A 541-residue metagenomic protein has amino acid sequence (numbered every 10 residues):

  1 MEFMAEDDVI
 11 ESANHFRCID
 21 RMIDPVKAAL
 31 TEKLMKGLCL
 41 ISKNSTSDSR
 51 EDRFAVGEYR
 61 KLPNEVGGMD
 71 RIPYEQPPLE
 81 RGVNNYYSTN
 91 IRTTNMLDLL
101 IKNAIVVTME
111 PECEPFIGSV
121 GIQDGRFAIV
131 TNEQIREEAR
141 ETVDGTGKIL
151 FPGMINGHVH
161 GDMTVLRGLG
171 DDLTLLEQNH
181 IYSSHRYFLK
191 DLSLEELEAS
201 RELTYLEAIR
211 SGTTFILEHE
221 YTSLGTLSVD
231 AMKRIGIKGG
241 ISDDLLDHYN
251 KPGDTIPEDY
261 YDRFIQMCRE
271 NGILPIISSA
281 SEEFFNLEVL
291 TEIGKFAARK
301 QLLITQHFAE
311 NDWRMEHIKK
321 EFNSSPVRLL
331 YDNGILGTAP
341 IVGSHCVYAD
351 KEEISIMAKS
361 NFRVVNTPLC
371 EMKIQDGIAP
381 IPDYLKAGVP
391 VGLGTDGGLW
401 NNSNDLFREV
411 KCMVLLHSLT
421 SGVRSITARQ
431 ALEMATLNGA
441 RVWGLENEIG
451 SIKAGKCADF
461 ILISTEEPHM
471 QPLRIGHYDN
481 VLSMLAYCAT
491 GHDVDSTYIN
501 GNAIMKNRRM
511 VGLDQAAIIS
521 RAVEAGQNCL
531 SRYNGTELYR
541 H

Functional and structural regions predicted by a protein language model:
M1-N95: FIC/Doc superfamily catalytic core
I91, N95-R136, E537-H541: N-terminal metal-binding scaffold of metallo-dependent hydrolase/deaminase domains
V107-S119, V130, I374-Q375, A440-Y478: Acidic, glycine-enriched loop/beta-strand segments at the rims of small-molecule binding/catalytic pockets
T108, C457-G512, I519: C-terminal cap of metal-dependent C-N hydrolases
V165-A199, G236-N250, D312-T338, S360-R363 (+1 more regions): Active-site gating loops and adjacent loop-to-helix segments of metal-dependent hydrolytic enzymes
R167-I237, E258-E270, V523-S531: Alpha-helical scaffold segments that flank or form the walls of functional sites
L227-V347, E352-I354: Metal-coordinating catalytic core of metallo-dependent amide/deamination hydrolases
D332-T338, P382-H469: His/Asp/Glu-enriched, well-ordered alpha-helical/loop segment that forms or immediately abuts the divalent-metal
